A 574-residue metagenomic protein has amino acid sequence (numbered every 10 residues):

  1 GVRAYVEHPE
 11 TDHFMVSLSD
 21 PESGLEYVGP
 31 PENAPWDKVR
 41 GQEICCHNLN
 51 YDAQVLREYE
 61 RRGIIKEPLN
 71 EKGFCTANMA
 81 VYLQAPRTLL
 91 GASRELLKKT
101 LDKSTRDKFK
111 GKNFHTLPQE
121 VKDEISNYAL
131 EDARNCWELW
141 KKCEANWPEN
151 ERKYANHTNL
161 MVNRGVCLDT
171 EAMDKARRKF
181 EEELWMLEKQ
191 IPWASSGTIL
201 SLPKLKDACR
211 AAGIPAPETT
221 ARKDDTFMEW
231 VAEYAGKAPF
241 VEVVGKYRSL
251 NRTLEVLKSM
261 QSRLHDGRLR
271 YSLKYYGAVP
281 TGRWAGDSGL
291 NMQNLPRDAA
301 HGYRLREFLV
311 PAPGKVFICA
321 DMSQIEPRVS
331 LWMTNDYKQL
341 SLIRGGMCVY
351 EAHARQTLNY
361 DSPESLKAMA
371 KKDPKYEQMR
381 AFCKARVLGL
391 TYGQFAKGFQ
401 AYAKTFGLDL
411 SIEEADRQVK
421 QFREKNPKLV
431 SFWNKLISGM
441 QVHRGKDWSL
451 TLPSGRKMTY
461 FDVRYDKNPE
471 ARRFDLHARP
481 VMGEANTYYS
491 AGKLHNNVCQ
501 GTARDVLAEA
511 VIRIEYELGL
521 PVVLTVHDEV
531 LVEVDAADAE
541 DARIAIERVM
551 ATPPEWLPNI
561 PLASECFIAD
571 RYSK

Functional and structural regions predicted by a protein language model:
G1, H8-L18, S23, Q84 (+10 more regions): Conserved "right-hand" nucleotidyltransferase catalytic core of DNA-directed polymerases
T11-F14, L18-P31, W36-E144, A155 (+2 more regions): Active-site-proximal helix-loop-helix substrate-binding element of RNase H-like nuclease domains
N50-R62, L83, D207-A211, S323-Y337 (+1 more regions): Short active-site loop/helix that positions an aromatic residue
G73-T76, Y154, L200-K204, A381-C383 (+2 more regions): Short Gly/Ser/Thr- and Asp/Glu-enriched loop/turn motifs at secondary-structure junctions
C143-Y154, V506-V530: Active-site palm subdomain of RNA-directed nucleic acid polymerases
I214-P217, Y360-L520, P561, E565-K574: Conserved catalytic core of nucleic-acid polymerases
Y275-K371: Function-dense linear segments that define catalytic or interfacial modules in macromolecule-processing proteins
I514-E565: C-terminal structured "cap/appendage" subdomains that terminate the fold
